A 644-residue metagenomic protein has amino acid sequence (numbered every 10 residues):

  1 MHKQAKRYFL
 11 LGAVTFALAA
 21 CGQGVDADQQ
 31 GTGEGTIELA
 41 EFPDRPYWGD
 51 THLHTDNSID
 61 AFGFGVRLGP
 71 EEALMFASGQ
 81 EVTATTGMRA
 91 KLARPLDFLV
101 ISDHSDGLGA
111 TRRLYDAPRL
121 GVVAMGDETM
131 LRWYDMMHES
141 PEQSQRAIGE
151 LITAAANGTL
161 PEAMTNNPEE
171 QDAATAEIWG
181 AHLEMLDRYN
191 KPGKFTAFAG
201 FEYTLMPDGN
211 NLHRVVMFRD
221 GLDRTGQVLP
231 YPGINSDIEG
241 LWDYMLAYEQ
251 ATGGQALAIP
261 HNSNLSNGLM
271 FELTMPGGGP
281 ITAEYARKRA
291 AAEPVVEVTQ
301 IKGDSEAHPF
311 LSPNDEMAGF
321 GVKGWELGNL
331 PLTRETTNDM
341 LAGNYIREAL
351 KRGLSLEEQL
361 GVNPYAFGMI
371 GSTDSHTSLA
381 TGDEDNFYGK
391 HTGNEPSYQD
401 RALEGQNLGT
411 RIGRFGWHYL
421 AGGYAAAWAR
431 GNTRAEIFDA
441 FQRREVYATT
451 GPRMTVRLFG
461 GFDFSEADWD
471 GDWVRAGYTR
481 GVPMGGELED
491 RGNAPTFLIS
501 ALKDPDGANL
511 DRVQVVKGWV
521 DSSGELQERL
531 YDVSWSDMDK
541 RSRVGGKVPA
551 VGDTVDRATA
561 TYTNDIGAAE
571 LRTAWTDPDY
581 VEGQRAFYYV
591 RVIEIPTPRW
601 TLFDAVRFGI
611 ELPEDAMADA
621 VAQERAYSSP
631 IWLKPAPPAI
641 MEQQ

Functional and structural regions predicted by a protein language model:
H2-Q23: Gram-negative bacterial Sec-dependent N-terminal signal peptides
G22-P70, L74, E81-L131, P168-Q171 (+5 more regions): C-terminal functional module detector
V123-T165: Aromatic- and acidic-residue-enriched carbohydrate-binding clefts of CAZyme catalytic domains
M217-R219: Long, charge-dense tracts
L222, P232-S236: Conserved, charged catalytic cores of large soluble enzymes
G240: Acidic, metal/ion-coordinating pockets
